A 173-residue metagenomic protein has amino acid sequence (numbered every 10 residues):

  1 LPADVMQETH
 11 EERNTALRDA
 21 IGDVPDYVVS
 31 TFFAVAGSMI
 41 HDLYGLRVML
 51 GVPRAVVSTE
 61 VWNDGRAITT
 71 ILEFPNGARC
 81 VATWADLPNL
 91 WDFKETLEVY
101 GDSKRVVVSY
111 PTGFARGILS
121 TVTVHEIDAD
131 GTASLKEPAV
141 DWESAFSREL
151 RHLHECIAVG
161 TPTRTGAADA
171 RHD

Functional and structural regions predicted by a protein language model:
D4-F114, A139-T161: Contiguous beta-strand/loop segments that form the cofactor/metal-binding neighborhood of enzyme cores
V24-Y27, A129-L135: Short glycine/proline- and charge-enriched loop/turn segments that cap or connect secondary-structure elements
L97, R116-D130: Short polybasic amphipathic segments
S134-P138, C156-D173: Glycine- and charged-residue-rich phosphate/anionic-cofactor binding loop of Rossmann-like
